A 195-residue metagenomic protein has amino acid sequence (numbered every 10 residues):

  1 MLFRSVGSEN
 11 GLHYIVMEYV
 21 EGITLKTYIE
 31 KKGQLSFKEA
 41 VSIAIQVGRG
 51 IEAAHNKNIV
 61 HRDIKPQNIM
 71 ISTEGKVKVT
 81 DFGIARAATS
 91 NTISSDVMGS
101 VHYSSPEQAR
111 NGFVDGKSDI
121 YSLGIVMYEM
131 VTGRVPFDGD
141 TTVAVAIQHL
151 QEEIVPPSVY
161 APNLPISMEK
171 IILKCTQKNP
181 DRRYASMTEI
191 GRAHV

Functional and structural regions predicted by a protein language model:
M1-L2: Short, small-residue-biased leader/transition segments that mark boundaries at the very start of proteins
V6: Activation-segment/catalytic-loop signature of the eukaryotic protein kinase fold
N10-T24, Y28: Conserved short submotifs of the Hanks-type protein kinase catalytic core that shape the nucleotide-binding pocket
I43-A44: Activation segment signature within eukaryotic-like protein kinase domains
V47-I59: Protein kinase catalytic-loop region centered on the HRD/HxD motif
I71-G75: Activation-loop N-terminal segment of eukaryotic-like protein kinases
H102-R192: C-terminal lobe helix-coil module of Hanks-type protein kinase domains
